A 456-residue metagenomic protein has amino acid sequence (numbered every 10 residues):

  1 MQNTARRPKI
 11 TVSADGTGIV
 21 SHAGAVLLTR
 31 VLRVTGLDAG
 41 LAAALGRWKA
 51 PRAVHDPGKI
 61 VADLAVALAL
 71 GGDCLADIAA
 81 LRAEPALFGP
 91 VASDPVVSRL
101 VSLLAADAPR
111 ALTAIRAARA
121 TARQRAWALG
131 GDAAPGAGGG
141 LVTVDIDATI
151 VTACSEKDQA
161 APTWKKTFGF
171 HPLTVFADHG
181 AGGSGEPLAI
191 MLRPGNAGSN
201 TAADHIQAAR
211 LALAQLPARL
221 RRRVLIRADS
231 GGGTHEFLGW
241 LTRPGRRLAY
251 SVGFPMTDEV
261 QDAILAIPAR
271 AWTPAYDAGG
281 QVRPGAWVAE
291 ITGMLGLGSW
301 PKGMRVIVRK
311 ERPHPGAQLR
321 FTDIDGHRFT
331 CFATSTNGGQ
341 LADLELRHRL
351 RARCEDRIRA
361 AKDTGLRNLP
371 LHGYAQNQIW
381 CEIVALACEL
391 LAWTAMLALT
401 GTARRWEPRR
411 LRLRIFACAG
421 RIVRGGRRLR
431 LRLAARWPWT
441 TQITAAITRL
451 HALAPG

Functional and structural regions predicted by a protein language model:
M1-G198, A203-R219, A395, C418-G456: Dynamic "connector" segments at or just before major functional cores
M1-I10, T17, A249-K362, A445-G456: An anionic, glycine-rich sequence signature occurring as long contiguous blocks
G18-I19, P51-K59, T322-D323, L371-W380: Structural motif
V31, D63-L64, I78, V97 (+8 more regions): Short, conserved catalytic/metal-binding motifs centered on acidic residues
V31, I78, Q340-T394: Short amphipathic alpha-helical "interface-anchor" segments enriched in bulky aromatics
T149-V151, P194-A197, P255-T257, R312-H314 (+8 more regions): Short, glycine-/Ser/Thr-/acidic-enriched flexible segments
S199-E259: Domain-level cores of phosphate- or acyl-group-handling catalytic modules
N368-I443: Basic, amphipathic alpha-helical segments enriched in Lys/Arg and hydrophobic/aromatic residues
